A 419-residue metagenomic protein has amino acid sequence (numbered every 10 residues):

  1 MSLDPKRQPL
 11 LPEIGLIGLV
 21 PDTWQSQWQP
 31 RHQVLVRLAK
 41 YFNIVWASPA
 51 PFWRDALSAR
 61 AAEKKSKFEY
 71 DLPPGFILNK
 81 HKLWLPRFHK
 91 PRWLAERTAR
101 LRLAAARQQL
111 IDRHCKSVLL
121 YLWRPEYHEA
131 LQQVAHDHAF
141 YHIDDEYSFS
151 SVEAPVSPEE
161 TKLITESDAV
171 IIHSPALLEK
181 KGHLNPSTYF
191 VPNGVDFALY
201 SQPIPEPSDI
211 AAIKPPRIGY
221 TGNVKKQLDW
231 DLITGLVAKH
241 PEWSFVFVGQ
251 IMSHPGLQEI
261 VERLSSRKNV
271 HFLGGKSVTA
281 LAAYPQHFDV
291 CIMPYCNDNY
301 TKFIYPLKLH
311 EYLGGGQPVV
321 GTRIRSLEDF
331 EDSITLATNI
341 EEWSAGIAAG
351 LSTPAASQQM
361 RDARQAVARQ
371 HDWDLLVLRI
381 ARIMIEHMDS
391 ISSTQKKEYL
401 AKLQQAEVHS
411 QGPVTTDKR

Functional and structural regions predicted by a protein language model:
Q25-Q29, T279-Y284, C291-L313, V320-E331: Nucleotide-sugar-dependent
V34, A106-I111, C115, E153-V170: Membrane-proximal helix-turn-helix segments that form the acceptor-binding/catalytic region of lipid-linked
S167-F190: A short, active-site helix/loop in glycosyltransferases that binds the activated sugar's phosphate group
A176, V191-F197, P203: Carbohydrate-associated surface elements
I210-L228, I233-V237, V246-V248: Conserved donor-binding/catalytic core segment of Leloir-type glycosyltransferases
P215, G249, L257-A282: Nucleotide-activated donor-binding/catalytic signature segment of Leloir-type glycosyltransferases, i.e., the conserved
E328-A349: Change "using UDP/GDP/dTDP sugars" to "using nucleotide sugars
A355-E398: A charged, aromatic-enriched C-terminal amphipathic alpha-helix characteristic of glycosyltransferases across folds
